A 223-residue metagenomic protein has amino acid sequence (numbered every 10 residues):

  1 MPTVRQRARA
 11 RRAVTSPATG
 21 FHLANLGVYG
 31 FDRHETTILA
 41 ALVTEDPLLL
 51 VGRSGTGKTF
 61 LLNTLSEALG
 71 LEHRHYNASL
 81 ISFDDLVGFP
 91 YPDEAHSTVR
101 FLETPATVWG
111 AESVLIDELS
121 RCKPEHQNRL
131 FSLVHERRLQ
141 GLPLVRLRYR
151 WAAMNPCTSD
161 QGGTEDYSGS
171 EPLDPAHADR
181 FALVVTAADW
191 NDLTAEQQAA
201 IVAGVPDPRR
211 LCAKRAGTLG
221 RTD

Functional and structural regions predicted by a protein language model:
A10-S54: Pre-Walker A (pre-P-loop) alpha-helix and adjacent loop at the N terminus of AAA/AAA+ ATPase modules, a conserved
L39-A40, P92-V114: Conserved alpha-helical scaffold flanking the Walker A/P-loop in AAA+ ATPase domains
L42-F83, Y91: Walker A/P-loop
D46, G110-V114, L144-W151: Loop/turn-to-beta-strand initiation segments
A95, R121-C122, H126, E136-T222: Canonical AAA+ ATPase core
V114-L115, C122: Hydrophobic positions in the central parallel beta-sheet of the AAA+
D117-L119, R129: Walker B catalytic acidic pair
